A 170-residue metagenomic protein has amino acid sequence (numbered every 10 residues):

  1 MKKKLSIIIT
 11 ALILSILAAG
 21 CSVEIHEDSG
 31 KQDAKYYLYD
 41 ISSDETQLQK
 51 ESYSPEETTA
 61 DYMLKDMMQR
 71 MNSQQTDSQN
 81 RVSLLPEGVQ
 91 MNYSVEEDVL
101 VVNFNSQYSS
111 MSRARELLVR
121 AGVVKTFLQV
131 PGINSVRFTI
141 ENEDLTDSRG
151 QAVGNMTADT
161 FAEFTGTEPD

Functional and structural regions predicted by a protein language model:
K2-D170: Bimodal "functional hotspot" detector
